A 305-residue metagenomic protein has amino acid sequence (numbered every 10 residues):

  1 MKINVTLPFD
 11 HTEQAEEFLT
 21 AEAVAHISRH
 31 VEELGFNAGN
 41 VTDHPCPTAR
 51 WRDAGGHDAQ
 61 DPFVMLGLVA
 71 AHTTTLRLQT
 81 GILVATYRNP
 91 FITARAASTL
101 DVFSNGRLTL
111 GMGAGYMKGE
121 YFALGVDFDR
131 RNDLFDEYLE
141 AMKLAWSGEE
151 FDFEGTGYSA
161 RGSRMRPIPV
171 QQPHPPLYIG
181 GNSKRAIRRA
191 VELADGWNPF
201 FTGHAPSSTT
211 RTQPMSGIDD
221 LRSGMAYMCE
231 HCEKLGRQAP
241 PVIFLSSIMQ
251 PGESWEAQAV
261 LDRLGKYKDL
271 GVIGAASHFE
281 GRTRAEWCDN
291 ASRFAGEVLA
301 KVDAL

Functional and structural regions predicted by a protein language model:
M1-H72, P175, M215-I218, E280-G281 (+2 more regions): N-terminal beta1-alpha1-beta2 module of alpha/beta enzyme domains
I3-L7, G39-V41, L78-T80, L108-M112 (+4 more regions): Hydrophobic faces of well-ordered beta-strands that scaffold small-molecule active sites in alpha/beta enzyme cores
L7, H30-E33, D129-V170, N198-L305: An alpha-helical appendage that flanks or caps ligand/catalytic pockets
L7-E22, L83-F91, P173-N182, S246-Q258: Active-site mouth loops of central-metabolism enzymes
F18-V31, A96, G181-R189, W255-K266: Short, acidic/polar
E32-E33, L66-T74, A97, D101-R107 (+3 more regions): Acidic (Asp/Glu)-rich catalytic clusters
A49-D53, T80, T86-L193, A226 (+1 more regions): Internal, glycine-rich beta/alpha segment that forms the wall or movable "lid" of small-molecule/cofactor binding
G56-Q60, P90-S104, E253-K266: Short, electropositive alpha-helical surface patch
